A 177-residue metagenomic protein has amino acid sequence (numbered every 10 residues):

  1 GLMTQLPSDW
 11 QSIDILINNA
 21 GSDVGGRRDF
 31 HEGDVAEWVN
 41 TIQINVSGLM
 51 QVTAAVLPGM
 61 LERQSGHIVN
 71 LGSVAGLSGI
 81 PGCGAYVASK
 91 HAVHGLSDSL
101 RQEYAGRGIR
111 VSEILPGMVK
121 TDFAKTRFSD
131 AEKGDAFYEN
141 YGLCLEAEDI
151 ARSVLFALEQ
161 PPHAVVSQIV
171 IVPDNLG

Functional and structural regions predicted by a protein language model:
A20-G26: Conserved NAD(P)H cofactor-binding loop of Rossmann-fold oxidoreductase domains
R27-F30, D34-V39: Substrate-binding pocket helix/loop in short-chain dehydrogenase/reductase
T53, S89: Active-site helix of classical SDR
S73: Residue(s) in the substrate-gating loop at a strand-loop-helix junction that position the organic substrate next
S78, S99-I109: Active-site-adjacent segment of SDR/Rossmann-fold oxidoreductases
I80-G84: Active-site loop immediately N-terminal to the catalytic Tyr-X3-Lys motif of short-chain dehydrogenase/reductase
I109, E113-I114, E132-G177: C-terminal helical subdomain
